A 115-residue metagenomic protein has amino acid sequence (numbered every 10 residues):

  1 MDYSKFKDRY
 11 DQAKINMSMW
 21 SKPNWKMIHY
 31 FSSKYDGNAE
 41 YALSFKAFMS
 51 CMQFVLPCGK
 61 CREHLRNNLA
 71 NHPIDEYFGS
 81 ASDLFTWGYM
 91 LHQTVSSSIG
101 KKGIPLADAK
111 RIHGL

Functional and structural regions predicted by a protein language model:
M1-L115: Aromatic-rich, lipid-facing transmembrane alpha helices and their immediate juxtamembrane interface loops in integral
